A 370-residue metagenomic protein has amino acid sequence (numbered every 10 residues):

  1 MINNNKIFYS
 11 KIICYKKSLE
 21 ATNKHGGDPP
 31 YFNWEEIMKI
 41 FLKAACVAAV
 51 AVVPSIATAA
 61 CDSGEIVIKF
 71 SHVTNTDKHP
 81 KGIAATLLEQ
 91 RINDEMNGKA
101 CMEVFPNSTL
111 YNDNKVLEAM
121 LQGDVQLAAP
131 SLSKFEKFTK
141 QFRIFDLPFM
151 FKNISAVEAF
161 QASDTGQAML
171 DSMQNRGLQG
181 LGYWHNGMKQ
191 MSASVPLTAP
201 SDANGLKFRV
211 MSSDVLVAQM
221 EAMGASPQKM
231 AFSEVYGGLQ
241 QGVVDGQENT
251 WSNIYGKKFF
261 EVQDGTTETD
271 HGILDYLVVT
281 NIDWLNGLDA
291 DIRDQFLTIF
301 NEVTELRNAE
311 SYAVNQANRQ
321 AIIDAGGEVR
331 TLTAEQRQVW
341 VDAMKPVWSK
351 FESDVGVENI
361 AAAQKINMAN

Functional and structural regions predicted by a protein language model:
M1-V67, N370: Short, low-complexity disordered leader/linker segments with a strong preference for bacterial N-terminal type II
W34, A60-A156, T165-Q167, M173-N370: N-terminal secretory/targeting leader peptides
